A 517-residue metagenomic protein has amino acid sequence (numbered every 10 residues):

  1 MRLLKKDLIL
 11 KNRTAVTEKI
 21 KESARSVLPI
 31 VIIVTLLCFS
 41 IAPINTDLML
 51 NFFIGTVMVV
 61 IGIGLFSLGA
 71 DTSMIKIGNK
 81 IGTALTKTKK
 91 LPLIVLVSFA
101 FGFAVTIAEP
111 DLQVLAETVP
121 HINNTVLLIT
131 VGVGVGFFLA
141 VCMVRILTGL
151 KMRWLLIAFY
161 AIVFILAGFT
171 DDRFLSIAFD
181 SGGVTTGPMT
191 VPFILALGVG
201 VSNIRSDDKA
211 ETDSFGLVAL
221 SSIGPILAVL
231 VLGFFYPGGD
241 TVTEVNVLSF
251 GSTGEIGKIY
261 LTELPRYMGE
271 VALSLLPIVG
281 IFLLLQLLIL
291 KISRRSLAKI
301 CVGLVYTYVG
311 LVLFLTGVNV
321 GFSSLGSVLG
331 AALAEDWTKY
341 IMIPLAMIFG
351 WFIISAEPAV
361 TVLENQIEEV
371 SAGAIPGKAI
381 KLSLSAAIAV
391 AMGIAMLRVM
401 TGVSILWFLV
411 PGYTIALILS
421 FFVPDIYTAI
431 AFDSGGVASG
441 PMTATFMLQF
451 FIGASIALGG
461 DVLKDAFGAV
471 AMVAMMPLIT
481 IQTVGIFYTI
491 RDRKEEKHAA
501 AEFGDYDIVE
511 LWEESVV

Functional and structural regions predicted by a protein language model:
M1-L3, C142-I157, R173, I177 (+5 more regions): Juxtamembrane and boundary regions of transmembrane helices in multi-pass small-molecule transporters and channels
M1-L96, A100, P277-Y306, L313 (+2 more regions): N-terminal alpha-helical transmembrane segments of multi-pass membrane transport and channel/translocase proteins
M1-S23, V27, G78-P92, S206-L217 (+6 more regions): Intrinsically disordered, low-complexity non-transmembrane regions of multi-pass membrane transporters
T17-S23, I44-I54, T86, V119-L128 (+7 more regions): Interfacial loop-to-helix junctions that mark the boundaries of transmembrane helices in multi-pass membrane
L28-I41, G55-L65, V97-A104, G134-R145 (+10 more regions): Hydrophobic core segments of alpha-helical transmembrane domains in multi-pass membrane transport and ion-translocation
L36-L50, A70-N79, A104-V119, F138-G149 (+11 more regions): Transmembrane helix-loop junctions in multi-pass membrane proteins
I54, L248-A359: Transmembrane helical segments that form the transport core of multi-pass membrane transport proteins
T83-A84, L91-I162, K339-S420: Helix-loop-helix junctions within the multi-pass membrane cores of secondary transporters/permeases
